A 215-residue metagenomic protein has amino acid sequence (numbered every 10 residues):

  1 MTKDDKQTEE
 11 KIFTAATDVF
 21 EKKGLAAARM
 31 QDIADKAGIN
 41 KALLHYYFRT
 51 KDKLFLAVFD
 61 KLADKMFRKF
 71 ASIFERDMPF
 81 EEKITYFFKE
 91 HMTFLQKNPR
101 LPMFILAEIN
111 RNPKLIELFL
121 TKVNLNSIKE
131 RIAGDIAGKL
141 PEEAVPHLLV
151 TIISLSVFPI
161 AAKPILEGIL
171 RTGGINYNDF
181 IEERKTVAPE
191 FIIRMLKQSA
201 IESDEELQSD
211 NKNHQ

Functional and structural regions predicted by a protein language model:
M1-Q7, T14, E202-Q215: N-terminal intrinsically disordered/low-complexity leader segments
K11, V19-K53, A57: Helix-turn-helix
D60-K65: Short, basic, alpha-helical segments at the C-terminal edge of helix-turn-helix-like DNA-binding modules
F67-A71, P113-L140, P146-H147, E182-I193: Amphipathic alpha-helical packing segments from all-alpha helical-bundle domains
S72-L101, G138-I152: Hydrophobic alpha-helical connector segments
F88-H91, I105-E108, I152, S156 (+1 more regions): Short alpha-helical scaffolding segments that buttress acidic/His motifs in well-ordered protein cores
Q96-F119, K163-R171: Amphipathic alpha-helical segments used for helix-helix packing
T172-R184: A short acidic, glycine-rich active-site loop that binds or catalyzes chemistry on phosphate/adenosine moieties
